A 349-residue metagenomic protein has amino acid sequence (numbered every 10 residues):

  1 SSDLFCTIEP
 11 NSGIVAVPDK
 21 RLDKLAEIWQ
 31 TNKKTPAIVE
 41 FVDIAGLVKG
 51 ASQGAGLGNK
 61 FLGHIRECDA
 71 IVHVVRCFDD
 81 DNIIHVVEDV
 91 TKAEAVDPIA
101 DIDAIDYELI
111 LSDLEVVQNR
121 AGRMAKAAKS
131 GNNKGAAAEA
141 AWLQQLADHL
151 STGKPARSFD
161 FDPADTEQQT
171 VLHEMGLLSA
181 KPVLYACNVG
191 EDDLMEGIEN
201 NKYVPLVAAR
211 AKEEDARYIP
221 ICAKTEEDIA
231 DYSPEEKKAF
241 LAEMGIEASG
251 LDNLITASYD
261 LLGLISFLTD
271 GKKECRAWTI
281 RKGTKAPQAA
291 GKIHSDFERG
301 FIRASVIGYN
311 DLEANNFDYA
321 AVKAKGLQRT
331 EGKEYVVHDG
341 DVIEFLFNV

Functional and structural regions predicted by a protein language model:
S2-I99, D106, V117-N119, R123-A127 (+1 more regions): Conserved G1/Walker A P-loop phosphate-binding module
G54, I110, N200: Short, conserved glycine- and acidic-residue-centered signature motifs in active-site or ligand-binding loops
D113-L114: Short amphipathic alpha-helical heptad-repeat segments
Q118, R123-H338, I343-V349: C-terminal-of-GTPase-core extension/linker across diverse P-loop GTPases
